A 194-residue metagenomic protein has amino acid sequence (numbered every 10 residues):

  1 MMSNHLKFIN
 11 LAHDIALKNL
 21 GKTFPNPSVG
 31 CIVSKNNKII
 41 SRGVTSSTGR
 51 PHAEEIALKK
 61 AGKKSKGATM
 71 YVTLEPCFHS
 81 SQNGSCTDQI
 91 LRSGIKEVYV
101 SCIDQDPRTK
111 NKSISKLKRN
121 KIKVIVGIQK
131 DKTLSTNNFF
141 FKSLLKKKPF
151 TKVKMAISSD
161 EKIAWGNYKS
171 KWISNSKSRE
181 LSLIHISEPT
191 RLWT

Functional and structural regions predicted by a protein language model:
M1-T23, N36-I39, R50, K66 (+2 more regions): Zinc-dependent deaminase
N26-V29: Conserved N-terminal beta1-alpha1 strand-loop-helix module at the mouth
C31-S34, I39-K59, Q129: N-terminal beta-alpha supersecondary unit
S47, L74, C102: Residues that line or immediately flank small-molecule/substrate-binding pockets and catalytic motifs
E55-S80: Mobile, glycine- and charge-enriched loop segments and immediately flanking short secondary-structure elements within
